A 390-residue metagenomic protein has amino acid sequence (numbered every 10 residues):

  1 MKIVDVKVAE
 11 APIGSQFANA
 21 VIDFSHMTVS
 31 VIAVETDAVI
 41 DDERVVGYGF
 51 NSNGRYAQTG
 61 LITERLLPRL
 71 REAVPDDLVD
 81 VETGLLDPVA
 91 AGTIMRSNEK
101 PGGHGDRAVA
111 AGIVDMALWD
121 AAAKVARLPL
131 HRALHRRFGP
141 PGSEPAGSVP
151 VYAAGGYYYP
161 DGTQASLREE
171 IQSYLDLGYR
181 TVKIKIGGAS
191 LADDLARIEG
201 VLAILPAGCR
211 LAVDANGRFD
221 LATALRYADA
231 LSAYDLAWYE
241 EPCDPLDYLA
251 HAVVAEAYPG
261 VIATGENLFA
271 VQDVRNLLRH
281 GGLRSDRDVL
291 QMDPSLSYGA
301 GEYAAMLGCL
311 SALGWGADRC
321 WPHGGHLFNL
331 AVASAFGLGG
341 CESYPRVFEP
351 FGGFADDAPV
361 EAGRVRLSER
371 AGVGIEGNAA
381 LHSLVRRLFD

Functional and structural regions predicted by a protein language model:
M1-T59, E349-F351: Structured beta-strand/loop patches that form or line metal/cofactor-binding pockets in enzymes
I32, R44, V114, R127 (+7 more regions): Conserved, mostly hydrophobic/aromatic
A33-E35, P359, R366, E376: Short, well-ordered beta-strand micro-motif
V39-A126: Metal- or metallocofactor-binding catalytic centers and their adjacent structured scaffolds across diverse enzyme
A133-Y258: Metal-dependent enolase-superfamily TIM-barrel catalytic cores that perform enediolate-based chemistry
L246-A371: Shared catalytic-loop signature of beta/alpha-barrel
G372-D390: Extended hydrophobic packing segments that form well-structured cores
